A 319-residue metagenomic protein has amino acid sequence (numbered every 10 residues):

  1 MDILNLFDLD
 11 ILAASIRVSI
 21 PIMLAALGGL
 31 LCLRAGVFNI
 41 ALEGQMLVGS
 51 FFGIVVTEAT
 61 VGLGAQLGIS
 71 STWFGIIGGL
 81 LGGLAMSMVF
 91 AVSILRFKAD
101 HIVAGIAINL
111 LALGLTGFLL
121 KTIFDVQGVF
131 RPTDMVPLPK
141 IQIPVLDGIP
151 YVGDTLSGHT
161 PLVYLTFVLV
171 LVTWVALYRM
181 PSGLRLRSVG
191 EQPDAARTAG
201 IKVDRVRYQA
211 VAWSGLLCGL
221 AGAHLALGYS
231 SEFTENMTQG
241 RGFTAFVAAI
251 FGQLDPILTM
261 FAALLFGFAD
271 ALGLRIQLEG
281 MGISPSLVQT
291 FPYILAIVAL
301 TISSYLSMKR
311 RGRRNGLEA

Functional and structural regions predicted by a protein language model:
M1-A26, F38, F52, V61-F74: Membrane-interfacial amphipathic/re-entrant helices at transmembrane-helix boundaries
D10-L12, K121, L177, V211-A249 (+1 more regions): Inter-helical junctions in multi-pass inner-membrane proteins, predominant in energy-converting antiporter-like
L33-F52, L95-I108, R185, Y229-F243 (+3 more regions): Short, non-helical or kinked segments that cap or interrupt transmembrane helices
A65-L113, D270: Alpha-helical transmembrane segments within multi-pass membrane transporters and channels
R96-F124, R131-M135, T166, M237-I250 (+3 more regions): Pore- or pathway-lining transmembrane helices of multi-pass membrane proteins that form conduits for solutes/ions
A112-R179, E279-V288, N315-A319: Transmembrane helix-bundle core of multi-pass membrane transporters and related energy-transducing complexes
T155-F233, P256-I257, F261: Helix-loop-helix "hairpin" substructures at the membrane interface of multi-pass membrane proteins
T173, E191-R205, R275-A319: Cytosolic-side transmembrane-helix boundaries in multi-pass membrane proteins
